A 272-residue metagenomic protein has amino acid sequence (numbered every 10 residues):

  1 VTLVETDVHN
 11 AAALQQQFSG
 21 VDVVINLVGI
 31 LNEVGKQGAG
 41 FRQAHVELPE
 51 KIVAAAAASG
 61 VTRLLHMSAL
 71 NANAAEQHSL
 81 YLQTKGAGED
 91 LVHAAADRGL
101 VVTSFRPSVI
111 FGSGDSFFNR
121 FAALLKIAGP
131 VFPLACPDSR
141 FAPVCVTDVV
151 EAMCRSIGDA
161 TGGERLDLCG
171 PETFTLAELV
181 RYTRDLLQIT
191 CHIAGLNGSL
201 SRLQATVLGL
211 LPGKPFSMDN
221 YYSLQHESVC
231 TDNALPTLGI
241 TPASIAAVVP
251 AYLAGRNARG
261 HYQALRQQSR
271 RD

Functional and structural regions predicted by a protein language model:
V1-A58, L70-Q77: NAD(P)H-binding glycine-rich loop region in Rossmannoid oxidoreductase-like domains and their noncatalytic homologs
V28, L65-A69, R106-S108, C169: Active-site beta-alpha turn of Rossmann-fold NAD(P)-dependent dehydrogenases/reductases
F41, Q77-T84, I110, A142-V146: The catalytic Tyr-centered alpha-helix of NAD(P)H-dependent dehydrogenases
R42-V46, L65, K85: Short alpha-helix in the Rossmann-fold core of NAD(P)-dependent oxidoreductases
P49-E50, G86-H93, E151: Conserved active-site helix of classical SDR/Rossmann-fold NAD(P)-dependent CH-OH oxidoreductases
S68, D90-S116: Conserved beta-loop-beta element that borders a ligand/cofactor-binding pocket
A123-D167: A conserved pocket-lining segment of Rossmann-fold NAD(P)-dependent short-chain dehydrogenase/reductase
M153-S217, C230-D272: Mid/C-terminal beta-alpha module of Rossmann-like enzyme folds, strongest in SDR-family dehydrogenases/epimerases
